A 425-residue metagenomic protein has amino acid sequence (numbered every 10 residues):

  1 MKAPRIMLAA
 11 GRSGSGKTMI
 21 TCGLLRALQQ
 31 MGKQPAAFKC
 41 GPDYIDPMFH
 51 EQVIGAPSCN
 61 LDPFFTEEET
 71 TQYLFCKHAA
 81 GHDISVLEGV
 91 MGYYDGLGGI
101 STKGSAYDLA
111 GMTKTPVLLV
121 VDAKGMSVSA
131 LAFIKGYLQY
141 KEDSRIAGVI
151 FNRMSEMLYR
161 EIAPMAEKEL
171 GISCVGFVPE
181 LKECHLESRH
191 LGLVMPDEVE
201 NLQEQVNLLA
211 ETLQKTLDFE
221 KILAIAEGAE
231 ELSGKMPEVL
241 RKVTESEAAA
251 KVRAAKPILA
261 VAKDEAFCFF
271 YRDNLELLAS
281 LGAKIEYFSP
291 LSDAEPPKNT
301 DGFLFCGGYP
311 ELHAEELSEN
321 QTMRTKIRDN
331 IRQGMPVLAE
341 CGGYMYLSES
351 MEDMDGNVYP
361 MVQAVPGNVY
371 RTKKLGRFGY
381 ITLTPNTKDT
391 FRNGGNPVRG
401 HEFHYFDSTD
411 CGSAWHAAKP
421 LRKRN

Functional and structural regions predicted by a protein language model:
K2-M19, L25-T113, V121-G148, M157-E161: ATP-dependent carboxylate-amine ligase catalytic core
R5, K33-A36, K256-I258, K284 (+1 more regions): Residues that mark the start of a beta-strand
K39, C174-K182, K284-S292: Beta-strand->loop->alpha-helix junctions that form or flank phosphate-binding loops in nucleotide-handling enzymes
A110, K215-T216, V252-A255, F267-A279 (+3 more regions): C-terminal and late-domain segments of enzyme folds
T115, I172, R332-P336: A short helix->loop->beta-strand "cap" motif at the edges of active sites that frequently abuts
V128-K251: Internal gly/pro-rich beta-alpha loop/helix module that stabilizes soluble enzyme cofactors or their anionic handles
E247, K251, A255-Q321, T325-N330: Phosphate-binding active sites in nucleotide-utilizing proteins
P310-D389: Cysteine-nucleophile active-site neighborhood
